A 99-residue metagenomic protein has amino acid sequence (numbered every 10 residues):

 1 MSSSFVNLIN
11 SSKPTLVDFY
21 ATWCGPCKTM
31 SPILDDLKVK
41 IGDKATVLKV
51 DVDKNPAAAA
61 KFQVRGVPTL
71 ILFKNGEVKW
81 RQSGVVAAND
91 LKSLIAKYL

Functional and structural regions predicted by a protein language model:
M1-P14, P56: A short beta-strand-turn-helix
S12-K13, Y20-W23, G66: Short pre-active-site segment immediately N-terminal to redox-active cysteine/selenocysteine motifs in thiol-based
L16-V17, V47, L70: Hydrophobic beta-strand anchors of alpha/beta hydrolase catalytic cores
V17, L34, D51, G76: Residue-level signature of catalytic and energy-coupling elements of molecular machines, predominantly ATP/GTP-dependent
K28-I41: Typically the conserved alpha-helix immediately C-terminal to a functionally engaged Cys/Sec in thioredoxin-like
V52-A58: Structural microenvironment flanking redox-active thiols in thiol-disulfide oxidoreductases
F62-I71: Structural micro-motif
L72-L99: Non-catalytic, surface beta->alpha helical segment in thiol-disulfide oxidoreductase systems
